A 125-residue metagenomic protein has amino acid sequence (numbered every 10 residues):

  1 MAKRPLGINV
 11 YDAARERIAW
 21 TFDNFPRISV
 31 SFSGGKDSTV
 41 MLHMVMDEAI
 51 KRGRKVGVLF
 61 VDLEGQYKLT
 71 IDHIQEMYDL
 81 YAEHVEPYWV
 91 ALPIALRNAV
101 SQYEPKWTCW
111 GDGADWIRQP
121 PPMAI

Functional and structural regions predicted by a protein language model:
M1-I125: ATP-dependent adenylation/nucleotidyltransferase module used to activate substrates
